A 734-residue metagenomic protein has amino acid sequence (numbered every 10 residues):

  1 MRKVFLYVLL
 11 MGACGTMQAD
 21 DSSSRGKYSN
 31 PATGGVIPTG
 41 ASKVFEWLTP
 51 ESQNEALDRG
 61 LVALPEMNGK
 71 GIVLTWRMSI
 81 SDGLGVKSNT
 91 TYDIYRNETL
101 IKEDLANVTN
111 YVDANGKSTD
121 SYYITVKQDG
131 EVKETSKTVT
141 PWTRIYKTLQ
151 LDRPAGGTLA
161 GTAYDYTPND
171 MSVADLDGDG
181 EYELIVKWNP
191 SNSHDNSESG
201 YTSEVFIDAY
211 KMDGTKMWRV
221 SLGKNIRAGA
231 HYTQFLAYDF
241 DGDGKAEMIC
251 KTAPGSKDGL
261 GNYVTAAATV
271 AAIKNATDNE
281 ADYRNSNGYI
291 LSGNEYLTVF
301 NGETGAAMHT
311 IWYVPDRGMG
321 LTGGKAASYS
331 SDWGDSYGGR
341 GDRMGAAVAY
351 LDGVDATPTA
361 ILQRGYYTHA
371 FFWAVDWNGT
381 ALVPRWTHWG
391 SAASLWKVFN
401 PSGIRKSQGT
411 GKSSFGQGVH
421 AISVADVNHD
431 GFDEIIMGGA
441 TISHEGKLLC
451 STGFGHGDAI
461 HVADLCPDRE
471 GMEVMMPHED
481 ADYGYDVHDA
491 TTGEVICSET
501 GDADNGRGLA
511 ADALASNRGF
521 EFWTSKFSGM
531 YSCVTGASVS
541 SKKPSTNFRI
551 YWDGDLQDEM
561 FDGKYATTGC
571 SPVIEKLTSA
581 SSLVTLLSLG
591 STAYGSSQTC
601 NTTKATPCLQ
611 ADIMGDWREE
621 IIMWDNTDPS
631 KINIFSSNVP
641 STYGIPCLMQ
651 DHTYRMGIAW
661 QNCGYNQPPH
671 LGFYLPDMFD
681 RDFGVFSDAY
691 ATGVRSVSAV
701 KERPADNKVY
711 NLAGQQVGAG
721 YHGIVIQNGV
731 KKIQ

Functional and structural regions predicted by a protein language model:
F5-Y7, T692-Q734: C-terminal outer-membrane/trafficking sorting elements
L9-M17: Hydrophobic h-region of N-terminal signal peptides that target proteins for export in Gram-negative bacteria
A19-D21, Q715: Boundary of Sec targeting at the N-terminus
R25-E66: Short, compositionally biased P/S/T/A/G/V-rich stretches that sit at domain boundaries
V44-A56, G71, S81-G85, T99 (+2 more regions): Beta-propeller-forming repeat regions
V62-L64, V73-S79, S172: Short edge beta-strand/loop segments characteristic of extracellular beta-sandwich folds
T90-I94, I632: Short beta-strand elements bearing conserved aromatic residues within extracellular beta-rich modules
Y95-K102, H444-E445, A713, N728-G729: Short strand-turn-strand beta-turns centered on an Asx-Gly dipeptide
